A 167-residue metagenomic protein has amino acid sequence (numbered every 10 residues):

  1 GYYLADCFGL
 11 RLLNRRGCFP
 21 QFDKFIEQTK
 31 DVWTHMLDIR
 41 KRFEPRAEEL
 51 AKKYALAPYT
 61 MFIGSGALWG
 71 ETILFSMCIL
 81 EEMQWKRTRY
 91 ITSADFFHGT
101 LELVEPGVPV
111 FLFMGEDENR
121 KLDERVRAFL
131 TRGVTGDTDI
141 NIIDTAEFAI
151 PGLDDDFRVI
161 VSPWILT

Functional and structural regions predicted by a protein language model:
G1-T167: A SIS-like phosphosugar-recognition module
